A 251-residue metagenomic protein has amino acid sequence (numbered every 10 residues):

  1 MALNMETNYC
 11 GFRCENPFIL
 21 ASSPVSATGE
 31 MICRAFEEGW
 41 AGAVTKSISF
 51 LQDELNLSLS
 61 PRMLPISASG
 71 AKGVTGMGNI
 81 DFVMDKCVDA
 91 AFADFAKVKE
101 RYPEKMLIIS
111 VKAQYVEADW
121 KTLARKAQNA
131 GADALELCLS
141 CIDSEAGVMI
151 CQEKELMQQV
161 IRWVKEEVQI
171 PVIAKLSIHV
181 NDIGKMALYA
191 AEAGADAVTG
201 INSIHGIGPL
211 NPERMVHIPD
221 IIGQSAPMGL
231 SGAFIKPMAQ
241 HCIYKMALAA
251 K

Functional and structural regions predicted by a protein language model:
M1-I108, K112, E117: N-terminal capping/small domains of soluble enzymes
C33-E38, G42, E100-R101, Q114-K251: Alpha/beta enzyme core
